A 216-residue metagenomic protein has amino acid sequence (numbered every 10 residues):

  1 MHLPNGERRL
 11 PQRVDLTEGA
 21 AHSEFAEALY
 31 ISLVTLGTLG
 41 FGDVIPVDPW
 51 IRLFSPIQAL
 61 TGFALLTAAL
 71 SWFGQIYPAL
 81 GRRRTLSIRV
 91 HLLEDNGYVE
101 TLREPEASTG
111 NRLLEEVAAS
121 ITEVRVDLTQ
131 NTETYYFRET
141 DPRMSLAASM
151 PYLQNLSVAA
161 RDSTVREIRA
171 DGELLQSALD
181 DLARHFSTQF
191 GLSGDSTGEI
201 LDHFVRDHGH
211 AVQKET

Functional and structural regions predicted by a protein language model:
M1-Y30: Outer-pore turret/helix-boundary of cation channels
N5-R9, L66, R82, D162-E167: Short, solvent-exposed secondary-structure capping/transition elements
G6, V34, G62, P78 (+2 more regions): Residue-level marker of positions within ordered structural domains that often coincide with functionally constrained
L16-T17, Y77-T101: Membrane-proximal helical linkers
S23-L86: Pore domain of cation channels
E94-T216: Soluble C-terminal extramembrane regulatory/interaction domains of multi-pass membrane proteins
